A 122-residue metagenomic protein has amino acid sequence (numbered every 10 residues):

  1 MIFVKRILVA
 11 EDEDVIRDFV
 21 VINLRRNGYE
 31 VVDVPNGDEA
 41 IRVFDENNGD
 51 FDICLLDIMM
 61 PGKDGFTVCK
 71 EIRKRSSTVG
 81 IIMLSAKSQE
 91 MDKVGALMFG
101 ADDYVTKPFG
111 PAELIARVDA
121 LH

Functional and structural regions predicted by a protein language model:
E11: Conserved acidic carboxylate
D18-R26: Charged docking surfaces used in two-component/phosphorelay signaling
G28-E39, V43: Short hydrophobic/Thr-rich beta-strand motif most characteristic of the beta2 strand and flanking loop of CheY-like
N36-E39, D64-T67, D92: Acidic catalytic/metal-coordinating carboxylates
R42, F66-S77: Short amphipathic alpha-helix used as the core "switch/output" element in two-component signaling
C54-M59, K87: The short loop immediately C-terminal to the conserved phospho-acceptor aspartate in CheY-like receiver
P61, Q89, K107: The feature encodes the CheY-like receiver
